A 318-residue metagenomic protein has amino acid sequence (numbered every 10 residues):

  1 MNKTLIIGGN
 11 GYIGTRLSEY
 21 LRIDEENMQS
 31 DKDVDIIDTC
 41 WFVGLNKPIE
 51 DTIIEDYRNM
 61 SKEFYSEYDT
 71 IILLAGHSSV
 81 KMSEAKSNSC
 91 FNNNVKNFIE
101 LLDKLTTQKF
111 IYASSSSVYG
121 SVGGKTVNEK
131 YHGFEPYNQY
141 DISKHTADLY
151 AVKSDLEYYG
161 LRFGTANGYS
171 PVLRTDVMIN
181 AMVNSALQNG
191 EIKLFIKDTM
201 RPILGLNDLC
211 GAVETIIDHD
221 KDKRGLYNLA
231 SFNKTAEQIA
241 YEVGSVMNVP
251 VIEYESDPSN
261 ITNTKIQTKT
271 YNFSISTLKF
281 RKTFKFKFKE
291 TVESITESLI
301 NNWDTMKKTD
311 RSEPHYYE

Functional and structural regions predicted by a protein language model:
T4-N27: N-terminal Rossmann NAD(P)H-binding glycine-rich loop of SDR-like oxidoreductase domains
I7, I37, I71-A75, F110-S116 (+2 more regions): SDR active-site strand-loop-helix element
N46-M60: Rossmann-fold cofactor-recognition segment
Y57-N93: NAD(P)H-binding glycine-rich loop region in Rossmannoid oxidoreductase-like domains and their noncatalytic homologs
I99-Y137: Conserved Rossmann-fold NAD(P)-dependent oxidoreductase catalytic core, especially the SDR/UDP-sugar
S143: Active-site helix of classical SDR
L149-R201, L206-E214, V243-G244: NAD(P)-dependent short-chain dehydrogenase/reductase
N189-G190, L194-D198, P202-E318: C-terminal substrate-binding subdomain of Rossmann-fold SDR/epimerase-dehydratase oxidoreductases
